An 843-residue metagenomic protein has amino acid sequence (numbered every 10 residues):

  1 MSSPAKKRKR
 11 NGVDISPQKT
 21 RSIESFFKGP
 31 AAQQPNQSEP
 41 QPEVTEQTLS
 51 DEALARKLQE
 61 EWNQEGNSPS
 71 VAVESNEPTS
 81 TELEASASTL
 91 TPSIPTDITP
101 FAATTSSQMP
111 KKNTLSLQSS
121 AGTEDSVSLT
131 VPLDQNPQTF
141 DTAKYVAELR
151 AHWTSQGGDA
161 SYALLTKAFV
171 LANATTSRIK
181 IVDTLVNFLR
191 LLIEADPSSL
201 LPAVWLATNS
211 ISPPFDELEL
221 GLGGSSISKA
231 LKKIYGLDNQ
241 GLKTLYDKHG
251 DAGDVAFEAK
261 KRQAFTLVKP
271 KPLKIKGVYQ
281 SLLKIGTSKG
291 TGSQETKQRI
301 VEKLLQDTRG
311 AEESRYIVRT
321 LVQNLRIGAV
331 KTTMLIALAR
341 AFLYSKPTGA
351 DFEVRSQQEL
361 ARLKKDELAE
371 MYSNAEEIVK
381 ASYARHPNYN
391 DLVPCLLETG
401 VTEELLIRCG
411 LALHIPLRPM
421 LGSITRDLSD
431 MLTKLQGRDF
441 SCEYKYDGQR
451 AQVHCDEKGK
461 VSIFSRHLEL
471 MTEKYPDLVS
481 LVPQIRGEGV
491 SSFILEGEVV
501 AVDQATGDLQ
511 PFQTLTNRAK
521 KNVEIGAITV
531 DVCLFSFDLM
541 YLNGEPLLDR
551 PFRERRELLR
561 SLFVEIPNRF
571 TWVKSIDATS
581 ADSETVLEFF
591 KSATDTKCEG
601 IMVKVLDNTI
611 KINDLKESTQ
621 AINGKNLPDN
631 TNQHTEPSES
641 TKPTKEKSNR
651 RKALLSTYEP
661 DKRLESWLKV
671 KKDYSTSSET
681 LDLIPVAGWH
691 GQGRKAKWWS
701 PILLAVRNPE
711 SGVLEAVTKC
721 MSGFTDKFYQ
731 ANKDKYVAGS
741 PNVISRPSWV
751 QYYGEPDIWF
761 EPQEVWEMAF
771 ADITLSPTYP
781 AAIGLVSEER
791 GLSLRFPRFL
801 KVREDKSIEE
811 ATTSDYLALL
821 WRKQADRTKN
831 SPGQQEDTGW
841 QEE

Functional and structural regions predicted by a protein language model:
S2-D582, K611, N623, N630-E636 (+6 more regions): N-terminal nucleic-acid-engaging modules of covalent nucleotidyltransferase systems
L421-S441, S583-F589, V605-G693: Flexible, glycine/threonine-enriched loop-and-boundary segments that flank and lead into catalytic domains of large
L559, S666, K672, T676 (+2 more regions): C-terminal catalytic or substrate-handling cores of phosphate/nucleotide- and metal-cofactor-dependent proteins acting
K591-C598: Detector for conserved single-position "signature" residues within domains
G688-R694, P709, I773: Short beta-turn/strand-loop junction motif enriched in small, turn-promoting residues
S700-P701, V706-A731, K735, I758-W759 (+2 more regions): Structural signature of nuclease core domains in nucleic-acid processing machines
Y736-R795: C-terminal structured "cap/appendage" subdomains that terminate the fold
